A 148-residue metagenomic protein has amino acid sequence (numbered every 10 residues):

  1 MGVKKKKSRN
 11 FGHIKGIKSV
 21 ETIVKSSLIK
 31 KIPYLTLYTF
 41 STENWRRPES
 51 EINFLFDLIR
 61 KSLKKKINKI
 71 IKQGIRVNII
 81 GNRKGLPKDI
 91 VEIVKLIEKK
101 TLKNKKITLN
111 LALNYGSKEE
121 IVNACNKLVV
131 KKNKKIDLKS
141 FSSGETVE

Functional and structural regions predicted by a protein language model:
M1-E148: Flexible, compositionally biased loop and terminal segments
